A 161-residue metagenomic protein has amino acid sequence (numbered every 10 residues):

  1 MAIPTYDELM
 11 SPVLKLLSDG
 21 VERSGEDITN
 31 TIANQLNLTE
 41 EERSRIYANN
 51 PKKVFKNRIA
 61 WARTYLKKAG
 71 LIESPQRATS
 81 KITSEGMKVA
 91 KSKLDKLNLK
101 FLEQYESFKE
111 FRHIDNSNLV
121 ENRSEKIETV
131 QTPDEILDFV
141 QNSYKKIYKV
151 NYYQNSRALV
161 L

Functional and structural regions predicted by a protein language model:
M1-L9: Intrinsically disordered, low-complexity serine/threonine- and proline-rich regulatory segments
A2-I3, A33-I59: Short, positively charged loop/turn segments that connect secondary-structure elements
M10-L14: Hydrophobic residues on short alpha-helical segments
L17-D27: Short capping segments at the starts of secondary-structure elements
R63-T64: Short, hydrophobic-biased segments on the C-terminal half of alpha helices that form "recognition helices"
G70: Glycine-centered, phosphate/nucleic-acid-interacting loop/turn motifs that mediate DNA/RNA or nucleotide
E73-L97: Accessory beta->alpha helical hairpin/"wing" motif in late/C-terminal subdomains of nucleic-acid enzymes
K88-L161: Mixed-charge (Asp/Glu-Lys/Arg
